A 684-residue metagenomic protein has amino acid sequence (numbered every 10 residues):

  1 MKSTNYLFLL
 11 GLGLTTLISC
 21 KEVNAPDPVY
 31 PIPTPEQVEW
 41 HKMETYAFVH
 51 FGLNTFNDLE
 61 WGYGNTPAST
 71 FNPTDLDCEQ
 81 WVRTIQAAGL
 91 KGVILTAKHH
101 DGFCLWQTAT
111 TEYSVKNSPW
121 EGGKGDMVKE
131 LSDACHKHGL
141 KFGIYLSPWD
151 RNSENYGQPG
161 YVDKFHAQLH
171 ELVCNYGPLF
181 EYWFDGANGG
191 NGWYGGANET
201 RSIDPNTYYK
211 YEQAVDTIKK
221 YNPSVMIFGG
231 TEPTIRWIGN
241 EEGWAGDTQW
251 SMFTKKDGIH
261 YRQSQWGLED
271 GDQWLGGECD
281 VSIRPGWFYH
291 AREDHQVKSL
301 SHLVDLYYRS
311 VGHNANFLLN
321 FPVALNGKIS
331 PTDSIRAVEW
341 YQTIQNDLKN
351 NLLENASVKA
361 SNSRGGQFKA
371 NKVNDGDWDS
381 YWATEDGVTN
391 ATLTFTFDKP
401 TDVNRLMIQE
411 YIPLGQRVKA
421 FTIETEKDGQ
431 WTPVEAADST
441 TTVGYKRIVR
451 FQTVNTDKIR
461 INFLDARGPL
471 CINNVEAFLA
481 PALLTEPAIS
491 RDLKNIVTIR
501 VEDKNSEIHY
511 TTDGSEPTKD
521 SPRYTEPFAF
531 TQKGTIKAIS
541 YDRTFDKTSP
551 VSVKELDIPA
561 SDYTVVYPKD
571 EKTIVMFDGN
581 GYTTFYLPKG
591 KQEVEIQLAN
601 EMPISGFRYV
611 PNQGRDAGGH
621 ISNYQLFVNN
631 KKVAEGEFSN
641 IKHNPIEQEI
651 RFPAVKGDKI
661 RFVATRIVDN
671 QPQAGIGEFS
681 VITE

Functional and structural regions predicted by a protein language model:
M1-A25: Bacterial Sec-dependent N-terminal signal peptides
T4, P322-V323, I329-I335, K419-T422 (+5 more regions): Composition- and surface-driven signal marking solvent-exposed, interaction-prone regions in large proteins
K21, K359, I558-D562: Extracellular "leader-to-stem" segments immediately downstream of a signal peptide or signal-anchor in secreted/lumenal
V23-T389, T394-F395, K399-D402, M407-Q416 (+7 more regions): Mature catalytic domains of secreted/periplasmic carbohydrate-active enzymes
S153-Y156, N326-P331, T518-K519, G614-A617 (+1 more regions): A generic structural signal for short coil/turn motifs at secondary-structure boundaries
V225, A315, T401, N495 (+3 more regions): Surface-exposed loop/turn positions
T332, E339, T343-D347, D377-E435 (+3 more regions): Aromatic, loop-rich ligand-recognition surfaces of beta-strand-rich domains
A480-E593, P603: Short, compositionally stereotyped local motifs that mark structural "simplifiers"
